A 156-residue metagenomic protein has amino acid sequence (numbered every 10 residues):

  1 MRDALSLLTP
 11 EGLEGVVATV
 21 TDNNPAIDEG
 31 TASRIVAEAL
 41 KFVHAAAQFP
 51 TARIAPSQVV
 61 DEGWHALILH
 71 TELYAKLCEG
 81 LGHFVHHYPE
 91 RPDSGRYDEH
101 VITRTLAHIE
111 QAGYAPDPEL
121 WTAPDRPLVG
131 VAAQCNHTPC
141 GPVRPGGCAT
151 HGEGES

Functional and structural regions predicted by a protein language model:
M1-S156: Acidic, Ser/Thr/Pro-rich intrinsically disordered cytosolic tails and loops of eukaryotic transmembrane proteins
